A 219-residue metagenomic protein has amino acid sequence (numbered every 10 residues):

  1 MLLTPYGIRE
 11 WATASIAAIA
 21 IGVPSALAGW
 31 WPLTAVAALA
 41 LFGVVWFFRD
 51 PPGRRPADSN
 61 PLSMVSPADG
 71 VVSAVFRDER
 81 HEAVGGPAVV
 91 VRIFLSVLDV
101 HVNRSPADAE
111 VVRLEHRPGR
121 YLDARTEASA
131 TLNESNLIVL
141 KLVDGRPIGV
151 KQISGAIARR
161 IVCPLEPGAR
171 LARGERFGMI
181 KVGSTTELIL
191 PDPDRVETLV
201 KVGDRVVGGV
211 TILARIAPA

Functional and structural regions predicted by a protein language model:
M1-A219: Contiguous, well-folded functional domains in the mature portion of proteins
